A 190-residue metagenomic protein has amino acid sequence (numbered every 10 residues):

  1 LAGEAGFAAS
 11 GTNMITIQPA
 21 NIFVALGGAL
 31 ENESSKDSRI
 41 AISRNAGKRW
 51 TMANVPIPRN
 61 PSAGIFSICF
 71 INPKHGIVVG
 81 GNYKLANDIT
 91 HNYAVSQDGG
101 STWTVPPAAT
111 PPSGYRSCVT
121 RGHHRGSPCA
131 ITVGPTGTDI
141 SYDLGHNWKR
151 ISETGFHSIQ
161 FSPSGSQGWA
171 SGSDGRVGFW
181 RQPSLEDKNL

Functional and structural regions predicted by a protein language model:
L1-L190: Residue-level hotspots at or immediately adjacent to binding/recognition sites across diverse folds
